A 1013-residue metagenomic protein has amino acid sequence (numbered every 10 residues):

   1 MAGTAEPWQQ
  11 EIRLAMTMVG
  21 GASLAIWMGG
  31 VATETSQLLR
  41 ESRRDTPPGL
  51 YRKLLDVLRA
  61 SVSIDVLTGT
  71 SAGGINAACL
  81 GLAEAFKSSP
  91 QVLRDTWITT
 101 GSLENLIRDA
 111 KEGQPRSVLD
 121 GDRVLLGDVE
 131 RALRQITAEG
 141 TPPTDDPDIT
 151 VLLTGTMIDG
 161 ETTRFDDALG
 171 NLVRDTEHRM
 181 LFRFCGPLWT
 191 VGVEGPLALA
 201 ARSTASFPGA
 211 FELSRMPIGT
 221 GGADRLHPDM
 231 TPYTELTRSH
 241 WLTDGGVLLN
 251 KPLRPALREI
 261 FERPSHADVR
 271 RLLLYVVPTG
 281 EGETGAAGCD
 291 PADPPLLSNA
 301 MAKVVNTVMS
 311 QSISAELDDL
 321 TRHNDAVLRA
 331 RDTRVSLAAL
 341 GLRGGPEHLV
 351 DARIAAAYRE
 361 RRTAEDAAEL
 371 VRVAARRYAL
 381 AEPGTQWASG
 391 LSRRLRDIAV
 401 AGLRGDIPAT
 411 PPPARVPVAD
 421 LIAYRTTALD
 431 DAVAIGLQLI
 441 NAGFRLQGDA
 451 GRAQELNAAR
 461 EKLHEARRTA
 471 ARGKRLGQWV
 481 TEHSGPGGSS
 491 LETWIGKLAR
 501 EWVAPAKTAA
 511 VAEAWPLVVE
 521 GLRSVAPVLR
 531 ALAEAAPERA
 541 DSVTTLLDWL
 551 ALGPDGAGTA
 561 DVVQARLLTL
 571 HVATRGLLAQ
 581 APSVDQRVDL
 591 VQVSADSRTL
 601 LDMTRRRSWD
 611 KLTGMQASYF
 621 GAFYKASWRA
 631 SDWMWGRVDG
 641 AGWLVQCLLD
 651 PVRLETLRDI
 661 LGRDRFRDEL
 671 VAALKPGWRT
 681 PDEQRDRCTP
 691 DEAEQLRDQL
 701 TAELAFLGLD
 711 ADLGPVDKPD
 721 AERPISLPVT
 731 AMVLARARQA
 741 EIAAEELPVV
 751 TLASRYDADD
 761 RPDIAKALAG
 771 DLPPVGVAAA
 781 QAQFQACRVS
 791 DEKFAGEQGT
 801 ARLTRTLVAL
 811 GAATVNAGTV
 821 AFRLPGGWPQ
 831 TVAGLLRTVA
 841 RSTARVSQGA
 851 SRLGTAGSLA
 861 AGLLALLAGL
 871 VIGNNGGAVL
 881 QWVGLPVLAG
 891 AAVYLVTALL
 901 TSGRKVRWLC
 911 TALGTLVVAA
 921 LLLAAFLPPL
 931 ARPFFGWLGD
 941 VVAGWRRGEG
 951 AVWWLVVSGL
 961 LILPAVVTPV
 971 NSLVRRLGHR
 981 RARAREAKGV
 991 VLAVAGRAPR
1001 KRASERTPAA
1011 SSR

Functional and structural regions predicted by a protein language model:
E11, A15, L24-A138, F165-A168 (+1 more regions): Patatin-like phospholipase
L14-M18, S63-S71, T99-G101, I149-M157 (+3 more regions): Extended hydrophobic secondary-structure segments that form protein cores and membrane-embedded regions
S88-T150, T162-D167, E177-M180, E194-A198 (+6 more regions): Surface cap/lid and interfacial helix-loop subdomains adjacent to catalytic sites that gate substrate access
T150-H266, V304-T307, Q311-S314, A401-A512 (+2 more regions): Active-site gating loop/helix substructures
R271-V276, G282-I407, V652-E683, R687-C688 (+1 more regions): Charged, amphipathic alpha-helical linkers/stalks
L340-V373, R653-R852, T1007, R1013: Long, compositionally biased intrinsically disordered regions
L498, V519, L835-R1013: Alpha-helical transmembrane segments of integral membrane proteins
W609, M615-E655: Mid-to-C-terminal oligomerization/interaction "stalk" domains of large proteins
